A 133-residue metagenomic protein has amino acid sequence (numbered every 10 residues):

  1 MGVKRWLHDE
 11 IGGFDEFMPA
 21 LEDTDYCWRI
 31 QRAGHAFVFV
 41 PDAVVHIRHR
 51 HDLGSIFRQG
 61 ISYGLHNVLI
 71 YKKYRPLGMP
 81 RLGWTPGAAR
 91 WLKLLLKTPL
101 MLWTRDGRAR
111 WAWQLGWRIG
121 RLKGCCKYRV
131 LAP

Functional and structural regions predicted by a protein language model:
M1-I11: Conserved nucleotide-sugar donor-binding and metal-coordinating catalytic region shared by glycosyltransferases
G2, A20, F39: Short aromatic/basic micro-patch
W6, D25, V44: Active-site phosphate/pyrophosphate-handling residues
H8-D9, P19, V45-H46: Nucleotide phosphate-binding site architecture
A20-W28: Acidic donor-binding loop at a coil-to-helix junction in glycosyltransferase catalytic cores that engages
G34-I47: Catalytic beta-strand/loop signature of glycosyltransferases that borders the donor
S62-L65, M79-P133: Non-catalytic, C-terminal membrane-associated alpha-helical segments of glycosyltransferases
L65, L69-P76: Cytosolic juxtamembrane regions of integral membrane proteins
